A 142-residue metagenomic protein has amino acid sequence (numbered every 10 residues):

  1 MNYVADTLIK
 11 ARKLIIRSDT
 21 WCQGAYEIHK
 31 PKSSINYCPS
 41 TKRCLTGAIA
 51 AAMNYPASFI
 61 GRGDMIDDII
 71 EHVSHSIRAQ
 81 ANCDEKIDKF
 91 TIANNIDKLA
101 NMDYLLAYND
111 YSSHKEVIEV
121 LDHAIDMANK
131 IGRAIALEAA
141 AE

Functional and structural regions predicted by a protein language model:
M1-E142: Domain-length accessory/inserted modules outside core catalytic folds
